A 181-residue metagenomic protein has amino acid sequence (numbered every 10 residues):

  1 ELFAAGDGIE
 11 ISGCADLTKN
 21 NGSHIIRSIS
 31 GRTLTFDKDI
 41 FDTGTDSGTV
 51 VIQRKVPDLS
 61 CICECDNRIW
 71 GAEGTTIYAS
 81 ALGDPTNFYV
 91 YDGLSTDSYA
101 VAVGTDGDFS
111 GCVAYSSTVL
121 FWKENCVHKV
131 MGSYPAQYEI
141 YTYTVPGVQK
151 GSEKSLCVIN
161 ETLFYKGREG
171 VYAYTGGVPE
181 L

Functional and structural regions predicted by a protein language model:
E1-P57: Small/polar beta-strand repeat architecture
A4-I11, H24-R27, I62, I69-W70 (+2 more regions): Short hydrophobic/aromatic-rich beta-strand motifs
S12, I52-D66, A136-P146: N-terminal start-of-domain structural block
R32-D39, T76-A81, R168, A173-V178: Short, surface-exposed terminal/edge motifs of secreted or surface/virion proteins that either
D42-D46, A79-S80, N87-F88, Q137-Y138 (+2 more regions): A short local loop/turn or secondary-structure capping micro-motif enriched for an aromatic residue
R54-K129: N-terminal beta-propeller domains
N67-R68, T105-L181: Beta-sheet-dominated scaffold domains
